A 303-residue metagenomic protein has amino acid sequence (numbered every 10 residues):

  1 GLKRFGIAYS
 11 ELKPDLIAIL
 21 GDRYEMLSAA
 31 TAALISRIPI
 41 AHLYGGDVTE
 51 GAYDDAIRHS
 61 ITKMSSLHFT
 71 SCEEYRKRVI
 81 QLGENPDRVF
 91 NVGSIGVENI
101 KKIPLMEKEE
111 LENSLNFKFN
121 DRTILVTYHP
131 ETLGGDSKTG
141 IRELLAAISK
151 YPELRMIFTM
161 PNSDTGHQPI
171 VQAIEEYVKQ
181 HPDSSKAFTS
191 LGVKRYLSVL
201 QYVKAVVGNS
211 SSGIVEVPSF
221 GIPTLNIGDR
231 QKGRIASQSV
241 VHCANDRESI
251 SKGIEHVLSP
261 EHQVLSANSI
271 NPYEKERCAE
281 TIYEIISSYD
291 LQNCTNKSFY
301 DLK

Functional and structural regions predicted by a protein language model:
G1-P86: Active-site and donor-binding regions of nucleotide-sugar-utilizing enzymes
I19-L20, L27-A30, H68, G192-Q238: A donor-sugar binding/catalytic signature common to diverse glycosyltransferases and related nucleotide-sugar
M64-T139: A nucleotide-sugar donor-handling region in carbohydrate enzymes
T70, F90-V92, A187-T189, V241-D246: Short acidic-hydrophobic, aromatic-tinged amphipathic segments that line or gate anion-handling sites
M106-Y202: Donor-nucleotide binding loops and adjacent catalytic segments primarily of GT-B fold Leloir glycosyltransferases
K232-V257, L265-A279: Change "using UDP/GDP/dTDP sugars" to "using nucleotide sugars
S259-K303: C-terminal amphipathic helix plus adjacent low-complexity, charged tail appended to glycosyltransferase catalytic
